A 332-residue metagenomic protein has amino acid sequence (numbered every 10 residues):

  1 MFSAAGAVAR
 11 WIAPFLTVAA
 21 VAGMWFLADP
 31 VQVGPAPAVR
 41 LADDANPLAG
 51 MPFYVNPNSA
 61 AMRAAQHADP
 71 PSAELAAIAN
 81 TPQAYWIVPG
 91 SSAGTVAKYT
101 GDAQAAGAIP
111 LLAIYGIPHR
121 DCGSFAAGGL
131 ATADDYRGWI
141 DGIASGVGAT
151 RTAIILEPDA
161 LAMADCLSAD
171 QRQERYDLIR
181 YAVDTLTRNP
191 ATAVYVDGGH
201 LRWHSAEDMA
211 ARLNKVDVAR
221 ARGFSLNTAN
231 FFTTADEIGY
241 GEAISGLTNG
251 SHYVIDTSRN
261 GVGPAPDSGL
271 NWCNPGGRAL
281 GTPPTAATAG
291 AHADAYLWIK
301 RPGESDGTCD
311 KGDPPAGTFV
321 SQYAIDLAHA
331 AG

Functional and structural regions predicted by a protein language model:
M1-T17: N-terminal export and membrane-targeting signals
G6, V21-A45: C-terminal region of N-terminal signal peptides and the immediate post-cleavage residues of exported proteins
N46-G146, R301-L327: N-terminal carbohydrate-binding/catalytic regions of secreted carbohydrate-active enzymes
N56-A79, G199-Q322: Surface-exposed substrate-engagement region within the catalytic domains of secreted or surface-exposed extracellular
A93-T100, Q104, R137-A144, Y176-V183 (+2 more regions): Extracytoplasmic/secreted envelope proteins and their assembly/folding machinery, especially bacterial periplasmic
G101-A105, Y115, A144-G148, V183-A191 (+2 more regions): Sec-exported extracytoplasmic/periplasmic mature domains
G107-L111, R151-I155, A191-Y195, A221-S225 (+2 more regions): Structural preference for beta-strand elements that scaffold enzyme active sites
G129-A149, P158-T192, H200, A206: Active-site cleft segment of glycoside hydrolase catalytic domains centered on the general acid/base Glu
